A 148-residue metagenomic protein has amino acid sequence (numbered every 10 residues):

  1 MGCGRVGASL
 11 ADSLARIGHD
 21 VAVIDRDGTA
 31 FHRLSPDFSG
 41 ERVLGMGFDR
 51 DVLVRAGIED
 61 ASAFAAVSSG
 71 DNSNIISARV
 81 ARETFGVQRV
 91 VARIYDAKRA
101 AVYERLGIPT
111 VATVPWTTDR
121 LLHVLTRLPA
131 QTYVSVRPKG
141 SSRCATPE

Functional and structural regions predicted by a protein language model:
M1-E148: Cytosolic regulatory regions of ion transport systems
